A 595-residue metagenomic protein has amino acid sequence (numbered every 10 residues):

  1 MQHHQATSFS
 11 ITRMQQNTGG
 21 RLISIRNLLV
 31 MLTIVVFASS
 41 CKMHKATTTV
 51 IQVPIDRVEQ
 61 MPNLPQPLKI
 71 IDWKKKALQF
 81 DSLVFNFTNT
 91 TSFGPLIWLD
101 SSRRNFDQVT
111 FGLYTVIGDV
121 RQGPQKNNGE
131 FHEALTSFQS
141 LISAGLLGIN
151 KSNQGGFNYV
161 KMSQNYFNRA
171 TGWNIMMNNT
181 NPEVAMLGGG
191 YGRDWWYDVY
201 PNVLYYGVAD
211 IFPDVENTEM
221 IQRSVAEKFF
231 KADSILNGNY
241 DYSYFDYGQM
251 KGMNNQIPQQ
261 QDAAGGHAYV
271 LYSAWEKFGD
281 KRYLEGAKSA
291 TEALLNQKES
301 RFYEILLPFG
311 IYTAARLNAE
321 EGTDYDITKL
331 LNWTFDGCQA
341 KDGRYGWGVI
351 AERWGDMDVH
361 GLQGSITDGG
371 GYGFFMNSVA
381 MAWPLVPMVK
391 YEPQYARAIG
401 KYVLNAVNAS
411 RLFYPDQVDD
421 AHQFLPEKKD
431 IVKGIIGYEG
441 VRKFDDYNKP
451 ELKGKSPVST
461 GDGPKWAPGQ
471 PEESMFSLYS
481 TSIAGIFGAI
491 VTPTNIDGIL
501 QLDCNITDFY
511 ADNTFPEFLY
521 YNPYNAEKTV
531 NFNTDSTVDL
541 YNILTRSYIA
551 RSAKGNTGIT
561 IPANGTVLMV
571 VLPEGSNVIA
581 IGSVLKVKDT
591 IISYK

Functional and structural regions predicted by a protein language model:
C41-A185, I211-S243: Low-complexity, Ser/Thr/Pro/Gly-enriched N-terminal "stalk/linker" regions
Q108-S137, N179-V199, Q249-A263, L294-L307 (+3 more regions): Solvent-exposed loop and edge beta-strand segments that line ligand/cofactor-binding and catalytic clefts
T136-N153, D198-E216, N255-P258, G265-G279 (+3 more regions): Well-ordered alpha-helical scaffold segments within catalytic/enzyme domains
G207-K281, S289, A293-N296, Y312 (+1 more regions): Active-site lining segments of carbohydrate-active enzymes
K228-N237, Y242-G248, Q297-F309, T313-K465: Extended ligand-binding clefts on enzyme/binding-domain cores
G461-T534: Carbohydrate-binding surface patches
E527-A550: Beta-strand-rich binding/interaction modules
S552-Y594: C-terminal beta-strand-rich structural cap/linker in extracellular carbohydrate-active enzymes
